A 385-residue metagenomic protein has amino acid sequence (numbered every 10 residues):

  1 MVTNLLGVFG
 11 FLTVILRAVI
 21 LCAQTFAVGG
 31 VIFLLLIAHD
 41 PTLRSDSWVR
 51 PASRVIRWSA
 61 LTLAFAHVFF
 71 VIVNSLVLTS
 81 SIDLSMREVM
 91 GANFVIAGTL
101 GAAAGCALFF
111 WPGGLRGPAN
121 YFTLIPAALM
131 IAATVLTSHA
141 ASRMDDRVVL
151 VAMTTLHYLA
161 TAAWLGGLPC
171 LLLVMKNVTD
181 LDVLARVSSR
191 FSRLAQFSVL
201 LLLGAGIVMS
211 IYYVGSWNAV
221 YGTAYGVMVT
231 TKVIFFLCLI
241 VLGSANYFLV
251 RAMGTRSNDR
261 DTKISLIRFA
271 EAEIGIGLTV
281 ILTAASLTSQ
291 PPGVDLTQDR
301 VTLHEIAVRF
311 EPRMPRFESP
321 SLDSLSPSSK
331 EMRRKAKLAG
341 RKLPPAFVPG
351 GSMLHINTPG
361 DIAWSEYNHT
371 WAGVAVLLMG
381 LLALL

Functional and structural regions predicted by a protein language model:
M1-G351, G360-A363: Polytopic transmembrane helical bundles with strong interfacial aromatic enrichment
L21, N357-G380: The feature marks the first
